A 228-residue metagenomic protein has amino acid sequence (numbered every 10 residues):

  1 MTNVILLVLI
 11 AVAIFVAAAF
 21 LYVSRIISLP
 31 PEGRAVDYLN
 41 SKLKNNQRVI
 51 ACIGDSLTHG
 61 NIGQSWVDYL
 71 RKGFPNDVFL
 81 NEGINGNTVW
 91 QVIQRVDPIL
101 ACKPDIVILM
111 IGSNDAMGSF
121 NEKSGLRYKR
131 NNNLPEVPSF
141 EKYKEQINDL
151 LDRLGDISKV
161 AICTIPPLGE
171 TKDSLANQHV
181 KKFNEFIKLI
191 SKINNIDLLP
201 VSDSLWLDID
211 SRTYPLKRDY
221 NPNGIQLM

Functional and structural regions predicted by a protein language model:
M1-I14: N-terminal Sec-pathway targeting helices
N3-L6, D77, V107, N195: Generic N-terminal initiation segments characterized by hydrophobic and/or small/turn-forming residues
A11-A19, L154: Alpha-helical transmembrane segments
F20-I106: Serine-esterase "nucleophile elbow" of acetyl-processing enzymes
K72, I93-L227: Alpha-helical cap/lid subdomain in secreted, periplasmic, or secretory-pathway luminal O-acyl-processing enzymes
